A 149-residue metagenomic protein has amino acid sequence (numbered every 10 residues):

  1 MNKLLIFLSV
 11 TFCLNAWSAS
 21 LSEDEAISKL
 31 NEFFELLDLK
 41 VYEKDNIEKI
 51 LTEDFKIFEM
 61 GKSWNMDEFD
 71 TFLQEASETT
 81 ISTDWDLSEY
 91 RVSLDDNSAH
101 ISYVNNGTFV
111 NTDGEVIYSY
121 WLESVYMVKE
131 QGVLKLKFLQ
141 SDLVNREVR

Functional and structural regions predicted by a protein language model:
M1-L4: Positively charged n-region of N-terminal signal peptides that target proteins for export
S9, L14-I50: Short, low-complexity N-terminal intrinsically disordered segments enriched in polar/charged residues
K44, E48-L94: A solvent-exposed, acidic/Ser-Thr-rich amphipathic alpha-helical stretch
L73, L87-V92, N105-G107, L122-V128: Hydrophobic/aromatic beta-strand elements that line small-molecule binding cavities or substrate pockets in beta-rich
E78-T80, G107-Y118: Short, cysteine-centered beta-strand-loop-beta hairpins and adjacent loop/turn segments enriched in charged/polar
T83, N97-G107: A short hydrophobic beta-strand element
V92-H100, M127-L134: A short, structured loop/turn motif at beta-sheet edges
Y120-R149: Short beta-strand edge/turn micro-motifs at domain boundaries
